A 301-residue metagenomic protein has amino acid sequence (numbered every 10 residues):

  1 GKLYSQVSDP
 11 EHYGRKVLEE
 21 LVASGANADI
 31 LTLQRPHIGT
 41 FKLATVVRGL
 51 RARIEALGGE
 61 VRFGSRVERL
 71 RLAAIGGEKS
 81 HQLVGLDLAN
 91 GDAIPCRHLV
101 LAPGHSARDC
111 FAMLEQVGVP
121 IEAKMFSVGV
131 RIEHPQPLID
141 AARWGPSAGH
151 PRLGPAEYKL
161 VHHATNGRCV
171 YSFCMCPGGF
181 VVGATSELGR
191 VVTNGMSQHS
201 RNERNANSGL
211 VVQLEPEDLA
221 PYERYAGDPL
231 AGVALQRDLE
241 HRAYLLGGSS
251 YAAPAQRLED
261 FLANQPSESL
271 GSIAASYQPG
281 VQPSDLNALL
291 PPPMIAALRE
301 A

Functional and structural regions predicted by a protein language model:
K2-A301: Residues forming the flavin
